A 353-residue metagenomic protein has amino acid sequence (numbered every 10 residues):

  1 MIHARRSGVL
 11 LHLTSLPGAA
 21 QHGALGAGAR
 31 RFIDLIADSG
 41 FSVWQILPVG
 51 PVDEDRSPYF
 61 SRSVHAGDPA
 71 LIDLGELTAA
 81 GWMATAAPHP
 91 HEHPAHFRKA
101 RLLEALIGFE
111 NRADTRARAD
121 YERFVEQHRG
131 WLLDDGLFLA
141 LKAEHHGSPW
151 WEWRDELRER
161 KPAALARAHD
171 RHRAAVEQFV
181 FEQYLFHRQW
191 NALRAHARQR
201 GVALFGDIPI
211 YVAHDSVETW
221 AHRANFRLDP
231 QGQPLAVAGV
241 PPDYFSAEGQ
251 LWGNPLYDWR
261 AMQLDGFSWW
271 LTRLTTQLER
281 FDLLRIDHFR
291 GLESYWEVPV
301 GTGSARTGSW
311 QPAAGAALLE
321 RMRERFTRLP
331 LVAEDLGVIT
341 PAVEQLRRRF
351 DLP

Functional and structural regions predicted by a protein language model:
M1-R5, L10-H12, G18, D55-H187 (+1 more regions): Alpha-amylase-like alpha-glycosidases and glucanotransferases acting on alpha-linked glucans and related
I2, A27-V52, T276-F281: Catalytic domains of carbohydrate-active enzymes, especially glycoside hydrolases
G8, H12-I33: N-terminal catalytic cores of NTP/NDP-binding nucleotidyl/phosphoryl-transfer enzymes
A27-D34, F124, R188-H196, W270-T272: Short alpha-helical segments and helix-capping/turn motifs at coil-helix boundaries
I36, I46, F138, A197 (+3 more regions): Conserved, mostly hydrophobic/aromatic
V49-G50, P209-I210, F289: Residue-level "edge-of-site" marker
F179-V212: Conserved, well-ordered alpha-helix/loop/beta-strand core segments that scaffold catalytic motifs
